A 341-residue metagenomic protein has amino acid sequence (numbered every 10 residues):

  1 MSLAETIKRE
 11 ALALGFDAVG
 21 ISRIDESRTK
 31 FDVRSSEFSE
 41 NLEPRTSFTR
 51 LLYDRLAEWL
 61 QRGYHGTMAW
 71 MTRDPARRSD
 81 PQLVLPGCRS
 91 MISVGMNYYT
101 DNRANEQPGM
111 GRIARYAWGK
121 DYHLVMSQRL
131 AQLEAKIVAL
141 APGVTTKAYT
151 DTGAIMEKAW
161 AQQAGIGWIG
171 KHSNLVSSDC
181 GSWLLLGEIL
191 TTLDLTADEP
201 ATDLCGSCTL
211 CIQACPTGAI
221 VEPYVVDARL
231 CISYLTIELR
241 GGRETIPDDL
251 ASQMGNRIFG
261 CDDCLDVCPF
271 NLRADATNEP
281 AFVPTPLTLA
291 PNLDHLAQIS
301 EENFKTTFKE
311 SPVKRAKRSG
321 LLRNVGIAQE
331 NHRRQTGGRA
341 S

Functional and structural regions predicted by a protein language model:
M1-K30, T49-L204: Auxiliary alpha/beta "docking" domains used to position bulky ligands
F16, L210-Y234, R257-A281: Iron-sulfur cluster-binding cysteine motifs and their immediate structural context in ferredoxin-like electron-transfer
E26-L52, R334-S341: Intrinsic disorder/low-complexity segments
V176-P200, A228-L250, S300-K305: Short, charged low-complexity linear segments at domain edges
G181, D203-S207, P223, L250-G260: Short, contiguous, pocket-lining structural segments that sit at or immediately flank catalytic/ligand-binding sites
L195-T202, E222, L250, N271-A276: Inter-helical turn/loop segments and adjacent helix faces that build the functional surface of alpha-helical bundle
G242-S341: Alpha-helical scaffold domains
